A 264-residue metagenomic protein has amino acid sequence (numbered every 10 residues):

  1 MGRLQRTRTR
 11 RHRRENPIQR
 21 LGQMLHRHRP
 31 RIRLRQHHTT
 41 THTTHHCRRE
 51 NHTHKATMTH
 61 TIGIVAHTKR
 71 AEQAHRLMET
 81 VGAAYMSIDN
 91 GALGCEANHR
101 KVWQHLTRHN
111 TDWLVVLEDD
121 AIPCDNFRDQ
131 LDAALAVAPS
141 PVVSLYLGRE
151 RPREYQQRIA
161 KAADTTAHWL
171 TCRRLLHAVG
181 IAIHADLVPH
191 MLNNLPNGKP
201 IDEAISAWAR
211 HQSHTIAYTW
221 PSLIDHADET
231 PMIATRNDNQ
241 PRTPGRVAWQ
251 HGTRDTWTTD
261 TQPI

Functional and structural regions predicted by a protein language model:
R11-R13: Conserved ATP-binding/catalytic motifs of P-loop helicase motor domains
E15-Q23: Residues flanking N-terminal targeting/processing segments that define the start of mature chains
Q19, H28-H45, R49-L117, A121-I264: Peripheral/terminal regions associated with large enzymatic or DNA-binding modules
